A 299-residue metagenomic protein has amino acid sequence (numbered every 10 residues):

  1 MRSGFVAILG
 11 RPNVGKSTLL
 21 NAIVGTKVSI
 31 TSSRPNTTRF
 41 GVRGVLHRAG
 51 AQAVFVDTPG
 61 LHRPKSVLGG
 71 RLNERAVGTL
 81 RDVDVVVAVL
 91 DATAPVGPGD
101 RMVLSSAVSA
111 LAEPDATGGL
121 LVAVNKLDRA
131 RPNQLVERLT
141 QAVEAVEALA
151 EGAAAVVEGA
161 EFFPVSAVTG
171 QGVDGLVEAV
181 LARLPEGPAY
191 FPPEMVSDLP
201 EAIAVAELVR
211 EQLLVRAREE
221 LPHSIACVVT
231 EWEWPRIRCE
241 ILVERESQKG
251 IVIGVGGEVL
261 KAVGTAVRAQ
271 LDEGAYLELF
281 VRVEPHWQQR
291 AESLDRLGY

Functional and structural regions predicted by a protein language model:
M1-V85, L90, L242-V243, L279-F280: Conserved G1/Walker A P-loop phosphate-binding module
G15, G172, V259: Conserved glycine(s) of the Walker
T26, V45, A49, T79-V86 (+10 more regions): Conserved, well-folded catalytic cores of nucleic-acid-processing and energy-transducing macromolecular machines
T38, H62-R63, P95-V96, A130-R131 (+1 more regions): Catalytic P-loop NTPase motifs of RecA-like helicase/translocase cores
L80-V103, D115-V136: Conserved Switch II/interswitch segment of TRAFAC-class P-loop GTPases
P98-A110, A226-E231: Amphipathic helical hotspot of TIR/SEFIR-family domains
G118-L121, D128-S197: Canonical P-loop GTPase G-domain recognition
E201-Y299: P-loop NTP-binding site
